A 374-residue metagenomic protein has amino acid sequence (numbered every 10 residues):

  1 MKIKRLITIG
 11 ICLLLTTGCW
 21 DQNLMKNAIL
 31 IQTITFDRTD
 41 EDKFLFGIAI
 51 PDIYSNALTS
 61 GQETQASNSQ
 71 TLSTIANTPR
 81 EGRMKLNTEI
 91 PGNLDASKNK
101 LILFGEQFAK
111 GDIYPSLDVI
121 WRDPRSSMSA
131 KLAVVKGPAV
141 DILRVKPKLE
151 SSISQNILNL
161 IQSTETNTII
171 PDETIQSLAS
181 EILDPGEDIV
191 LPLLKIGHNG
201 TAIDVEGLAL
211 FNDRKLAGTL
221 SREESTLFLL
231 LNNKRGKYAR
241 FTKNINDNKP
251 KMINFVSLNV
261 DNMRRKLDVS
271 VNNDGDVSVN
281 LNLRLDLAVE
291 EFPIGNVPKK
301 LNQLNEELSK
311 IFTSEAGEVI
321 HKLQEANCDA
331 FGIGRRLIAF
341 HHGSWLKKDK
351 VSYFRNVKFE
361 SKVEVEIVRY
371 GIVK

Functional and structural regions predicted by a protein language model:
K2-K374: Membrane-proximal alpha-helical signals and transmembrane carboxylates
